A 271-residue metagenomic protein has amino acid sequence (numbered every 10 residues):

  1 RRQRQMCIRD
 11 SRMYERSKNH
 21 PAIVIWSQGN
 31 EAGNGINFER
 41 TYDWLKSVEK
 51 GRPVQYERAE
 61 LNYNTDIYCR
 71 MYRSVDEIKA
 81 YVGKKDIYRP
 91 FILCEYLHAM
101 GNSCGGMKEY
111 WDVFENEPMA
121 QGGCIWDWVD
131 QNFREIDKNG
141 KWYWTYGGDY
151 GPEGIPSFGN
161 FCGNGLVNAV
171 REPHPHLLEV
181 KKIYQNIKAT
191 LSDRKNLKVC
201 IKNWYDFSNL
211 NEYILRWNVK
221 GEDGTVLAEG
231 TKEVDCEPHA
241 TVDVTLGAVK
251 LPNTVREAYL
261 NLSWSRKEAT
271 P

Functional and structural regions predicted by a protein language model:
R1-Q5, R9-C200, W204-N211, R216-V226: Extended substrate-binding grooves/exosites of carbohydrate-active enzymes
L197-D235, V242-L246, V255-K267: Beta-strand-rich binding/interaction modules
A269-P271: Short beta-strand elements
